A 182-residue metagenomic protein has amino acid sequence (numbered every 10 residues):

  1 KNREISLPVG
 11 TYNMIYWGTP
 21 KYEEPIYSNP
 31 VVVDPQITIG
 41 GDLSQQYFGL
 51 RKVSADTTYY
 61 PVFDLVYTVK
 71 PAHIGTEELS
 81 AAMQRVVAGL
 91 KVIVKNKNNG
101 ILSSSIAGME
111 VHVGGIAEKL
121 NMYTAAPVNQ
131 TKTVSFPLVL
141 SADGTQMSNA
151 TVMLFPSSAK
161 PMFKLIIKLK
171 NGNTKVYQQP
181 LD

Functional and structural regions predicted by a protein language model:
K1-V31, L102-D182: Tryptophan-paired
K1-V86: Short, low-hydrophobicity acidic/polar segments
E78, G89, G108: A residue-level signal for beta-strand positions that form part of recognition/binding surfaces within mature
L79-S80, N99-L102: Short helix-to-loop capping/linker segments positioned immediately adjacent to catalytic or ligand/cofactor-binding
A82-K97: A short, Gly/Thr-enriched small/hydrophobic beta-strand-prone motif that recurs across taxa
